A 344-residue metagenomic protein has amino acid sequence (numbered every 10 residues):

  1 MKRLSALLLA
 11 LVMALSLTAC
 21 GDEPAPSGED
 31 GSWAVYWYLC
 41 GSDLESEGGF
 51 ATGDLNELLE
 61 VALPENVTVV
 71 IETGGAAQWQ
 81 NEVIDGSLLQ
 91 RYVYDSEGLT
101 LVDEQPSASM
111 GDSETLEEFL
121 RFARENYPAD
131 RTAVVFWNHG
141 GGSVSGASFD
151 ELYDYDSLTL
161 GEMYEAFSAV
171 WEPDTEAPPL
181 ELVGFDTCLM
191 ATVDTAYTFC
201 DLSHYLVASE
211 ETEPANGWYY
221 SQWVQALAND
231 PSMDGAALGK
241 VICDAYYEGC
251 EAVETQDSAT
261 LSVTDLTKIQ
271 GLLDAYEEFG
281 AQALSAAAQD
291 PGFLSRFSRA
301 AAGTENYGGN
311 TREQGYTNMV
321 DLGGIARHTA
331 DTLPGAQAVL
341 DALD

Functional and structural regions predicted by a protein language model:
M1-L8, G21: Positively charged n-region of N-terminal signal peptides that target proteins for export
L8, G53, D194: Short Gly/charged-rich anion-binding patches and loops
L8-S16: Bacterial N-terminal signal peptides
L15-E29: Sec-dependent signal peptide cleavage junction
D22, L44, A76-Q78, G141 (+2 more regions): Generic "edge-of-domain/loop-turn" microfeature
A25-P128: N-terminal extension/subdomain marker
G28, R121, E125, G140-S143 (+1 more regions): Terminal, contiguous helix-loop blocks that mediate binding/assembly
A34-L39, T68-T73, T132-F136, E181-F185 (+1 more regions): Structural recognition of the beta-strand scaffold that forms the well-ordered cores of secreted hydrolase catalytic
